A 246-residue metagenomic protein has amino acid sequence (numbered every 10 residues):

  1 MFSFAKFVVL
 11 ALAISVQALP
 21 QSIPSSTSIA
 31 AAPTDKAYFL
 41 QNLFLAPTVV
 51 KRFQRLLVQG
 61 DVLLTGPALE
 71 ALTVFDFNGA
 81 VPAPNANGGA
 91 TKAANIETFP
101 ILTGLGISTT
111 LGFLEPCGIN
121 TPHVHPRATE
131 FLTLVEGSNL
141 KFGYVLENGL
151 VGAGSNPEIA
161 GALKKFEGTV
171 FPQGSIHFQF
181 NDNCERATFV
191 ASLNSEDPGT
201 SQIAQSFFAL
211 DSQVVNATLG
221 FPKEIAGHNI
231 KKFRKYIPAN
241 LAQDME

Functional and structural regions predicted by a protein language model:
M1-S22: Fungal secretory targeting signals
Q17-T110, T121, F233-E246: A short, N-terminal "cap"/entry segment at the start of jelly-roll beta-barrel domains of the cupin/DSBH fold
I23-P33, A37-P47, L150-G161, F180-E246: Double-stranded beta-helix
I101-T103, H125-P126, L132-V135, V170 (+1 more regions): Extracellular/periplasmic catalytic domains that process cell-envelope and extracellular macromolecules
G104-G106, N148-Q173: Short acidic-glycine-tyrosine-enriched beta hairpin
P116-I119, H125-G152, K165: Glycine- and acidic-residue-biased ligand/ion/polar-headgroup-sensing regions
I119-T121, E167-T169, G174-F178: Histidine-centered metal-chelating micro-motifs
P126-A128, L146, S175, N183 (+1 more regions): A mature extracytoplasmic/lumenal domain signature
